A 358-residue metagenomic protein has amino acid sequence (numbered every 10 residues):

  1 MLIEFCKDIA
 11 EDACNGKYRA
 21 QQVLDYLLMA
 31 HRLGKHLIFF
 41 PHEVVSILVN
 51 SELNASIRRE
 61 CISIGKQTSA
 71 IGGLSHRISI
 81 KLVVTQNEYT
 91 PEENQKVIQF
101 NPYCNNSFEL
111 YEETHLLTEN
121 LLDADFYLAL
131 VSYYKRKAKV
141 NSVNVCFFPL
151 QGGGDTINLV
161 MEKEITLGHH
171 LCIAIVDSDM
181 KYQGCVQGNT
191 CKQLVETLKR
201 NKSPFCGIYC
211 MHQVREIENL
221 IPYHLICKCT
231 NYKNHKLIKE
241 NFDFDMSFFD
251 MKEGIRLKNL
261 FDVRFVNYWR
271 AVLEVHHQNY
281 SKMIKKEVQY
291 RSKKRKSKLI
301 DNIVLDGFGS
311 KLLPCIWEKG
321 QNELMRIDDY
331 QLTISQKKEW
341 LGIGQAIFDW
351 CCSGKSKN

Functional and structural regions predicted by a protein language model:
M1-E11, L312, K337, L341-I343 (+1 more regions): Conserved small-residue
M1-N94: N-terminal extension/subdomain marker
V44-S51, V266-E339: C-terminal structured domain segments
S69-M180: RecA-like P-loop NTPase motor core
D125, K181-G184, E218-L220: Short catalytic/ligand-binding loop motif for oxyanion handling, primarily in non-cytosolic enzymes, centered on
R136-V140, Q183-G184, T230-N234: Short, solvent-exposed secondary-structure capping/transition elements
L159-Q213, L225: Acidic, serine/threonine- and glycine-rich low-complexity intrinsically disordered segments that serve as flexible
K192-I303: Activity-critical C-terminal alpha-helical subdomain
